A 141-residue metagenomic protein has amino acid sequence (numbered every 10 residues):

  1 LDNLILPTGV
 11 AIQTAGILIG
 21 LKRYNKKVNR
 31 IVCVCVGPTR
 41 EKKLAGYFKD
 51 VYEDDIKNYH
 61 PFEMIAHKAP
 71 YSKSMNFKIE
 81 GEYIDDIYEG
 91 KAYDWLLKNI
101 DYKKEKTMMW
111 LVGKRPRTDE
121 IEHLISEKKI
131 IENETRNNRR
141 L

Functional and structural regions predicted by a protein language model:
L1-N3, D85: Short helix-loop-beta connector
N3-L4, K106-M108: Structural motif
N3-P7, C33: Short, surface-exposed loop/turn motifs that are enriched in glycine and acidic residues and include a nearby proline
L6-G16, Y88-A92, G113-R117: Gly/Ser/Thr-rich loops at beta-strand to alpha-helix junctions that form or flank small-molecule/cofactor-binding
T14-Y24: Short Gly/Thr/Asp-enriched flexible loops that form oxyanion-binding sites at enzyme active sites
R23, V28-Y102, L124-L141: Active-site/ligand-binding loops adjacent to catalytic centers
I31, V36, M109-W110, P116-R117: Core catalytic machinery and nucleic-acid-binding channels of phosphodiester-processing enzymes
D119-E122: Intrinsic-disorder-driven secretion/translocation and chaperone-binding regions of pathogen effectors and toxins
